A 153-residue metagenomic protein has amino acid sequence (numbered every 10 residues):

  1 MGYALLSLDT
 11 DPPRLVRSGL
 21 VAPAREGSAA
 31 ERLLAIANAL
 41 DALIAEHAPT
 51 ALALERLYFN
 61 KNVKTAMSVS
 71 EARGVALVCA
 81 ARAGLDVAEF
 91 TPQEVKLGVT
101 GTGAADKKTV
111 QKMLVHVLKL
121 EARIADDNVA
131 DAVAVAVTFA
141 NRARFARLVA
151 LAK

Functional and structural regions predicted by a protein language model:
M1-K153: Phosphate- and other anionic-substrate recognition elements at nucleic-acid/protein interfaces
